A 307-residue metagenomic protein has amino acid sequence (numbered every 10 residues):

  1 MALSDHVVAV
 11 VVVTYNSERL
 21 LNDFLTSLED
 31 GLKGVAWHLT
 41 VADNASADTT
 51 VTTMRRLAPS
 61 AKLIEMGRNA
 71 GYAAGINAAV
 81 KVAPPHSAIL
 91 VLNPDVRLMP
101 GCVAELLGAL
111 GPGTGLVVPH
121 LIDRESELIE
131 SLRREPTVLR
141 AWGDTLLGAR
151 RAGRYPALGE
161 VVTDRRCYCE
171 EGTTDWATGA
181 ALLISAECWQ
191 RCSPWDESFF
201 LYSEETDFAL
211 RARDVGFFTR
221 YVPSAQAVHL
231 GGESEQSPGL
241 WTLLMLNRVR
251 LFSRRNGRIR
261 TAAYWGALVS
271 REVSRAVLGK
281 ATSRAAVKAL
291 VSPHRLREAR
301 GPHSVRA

Functional and structural regions predicted by a protein language model:
S17-L32: Short, well-formed alpha-helical segments that are part of the catalytic scaffolds of diverse glycosyltransferases
S27, D43-V51, R68: A conserved acidic beta->alpha catalytic loop
E65-P84: Glycine-rich, basic loop-to-helix element that forms the pyrophosphate-binding segment of sugar-nucleotide handling
H86-R97: Short beta-strand-to-loop acidic/aromatic patch adjacent to the donor-nucleotide binding site
M99-L132: Conserved donor NDP-sugar-binding/catalytic core segment of glycosyltransferases
P136-T174: Short, flexible, basic/aromatic active-site loop/helix in glycosyltransferases
C167-E170, D175-Q226: A short, conserved alpha-helix in the catalytic core of glycosyltransferases
G239-V249, S253, R258-A307: Non-catalytic, C-terminal membrane-associated alpha-helical segments of glycosyltransferases
